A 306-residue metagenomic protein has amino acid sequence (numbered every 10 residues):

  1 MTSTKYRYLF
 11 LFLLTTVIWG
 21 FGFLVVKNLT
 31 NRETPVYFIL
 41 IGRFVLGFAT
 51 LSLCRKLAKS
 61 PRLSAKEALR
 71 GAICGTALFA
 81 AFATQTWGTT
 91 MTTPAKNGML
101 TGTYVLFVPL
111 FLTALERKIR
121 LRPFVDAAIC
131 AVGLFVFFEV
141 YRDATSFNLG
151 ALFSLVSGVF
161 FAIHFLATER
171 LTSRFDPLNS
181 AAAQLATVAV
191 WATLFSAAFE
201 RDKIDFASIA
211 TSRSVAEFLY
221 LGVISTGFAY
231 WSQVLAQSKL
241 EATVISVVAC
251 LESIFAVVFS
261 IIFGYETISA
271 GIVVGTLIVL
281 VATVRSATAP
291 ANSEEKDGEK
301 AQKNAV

Functional and structural regions predicted by a protein language model:
M1-F38, T76, A80, T84 (+3 more regions): Glycine-/small-residue-enriched transmembrane alpha-helix faces in small-molecule transporters and effluxers
R7-L11, Y37-L53, P123-V132, L149-F153 (+4 more regions): Hydrophobic alpha-helical transmembrane segments of multi-pass integral membrane proteins, especially transporters
V17-G20, L24, S52, G75 (+9 more regions): Hydrophobic/small/kink-forming positions within alpha-helical transmembrane segments of polytopic membrane proteins
F23, S52-T101, L134-F138, G222-L240: Specific transmembrane alpha-helical segments of multi-pass solute transporters/efflux pumps, especially DMT/EamA
L24-E33, T90, F137-L149, F199-R213 (+2 more regions): Membrane-interface helix termini and inter-helical loops of multi-pass transporters
L29, I39, G88, T93 (+6 more regions): Hydrophobic/aromatic residues within transmembrane alpha-helices of multi-pass small-molecule transporters
T50, R55-K59, Q85, Y104-V125 (+1 more regions): C-terminal transmembrane-helix exit sites in multi-pass transporters
L51, I119-V140, A192, C250 (+1 more regions): Hydrophobic transmembrane alpha-helices of multi-pass small-molecule transport proteins
